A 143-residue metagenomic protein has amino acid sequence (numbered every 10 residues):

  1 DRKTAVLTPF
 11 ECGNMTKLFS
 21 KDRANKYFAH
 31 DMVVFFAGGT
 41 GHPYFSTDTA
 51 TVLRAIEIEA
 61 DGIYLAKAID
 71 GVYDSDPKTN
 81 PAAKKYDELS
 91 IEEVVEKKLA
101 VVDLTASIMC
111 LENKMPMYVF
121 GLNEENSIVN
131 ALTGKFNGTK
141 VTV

Functional and structural regions predicted by a protein language model:
D1-V143: C-terminal catalytic "cap/lid" subdomain
